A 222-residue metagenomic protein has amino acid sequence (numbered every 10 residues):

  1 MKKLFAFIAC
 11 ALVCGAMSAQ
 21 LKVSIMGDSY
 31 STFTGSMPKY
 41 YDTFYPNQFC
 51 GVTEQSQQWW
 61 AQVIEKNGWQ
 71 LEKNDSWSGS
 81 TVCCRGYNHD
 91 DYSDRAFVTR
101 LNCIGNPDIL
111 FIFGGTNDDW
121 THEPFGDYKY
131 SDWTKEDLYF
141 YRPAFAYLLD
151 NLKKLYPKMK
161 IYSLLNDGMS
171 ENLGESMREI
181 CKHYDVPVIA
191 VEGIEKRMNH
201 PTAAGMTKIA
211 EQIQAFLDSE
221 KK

Functional and structural regions predicted by a protein language model:
M1-Q20: Bacterial Sec-dependent N-terminal signal peptides
K22-S24, K39-G126: Conserved SGNH/GDSL esterase-like catalytic core that processes O-acyl groups on lipids and polysaccharides
M26-G27, L164: Short hydrophobic segments within beta-strands
Y30, S78-T81, G168, E195: Residue-level detector of flexible, active-site-proximal loop/helix-junction positions within diverse enzyme catalytic
Y30-S31, G205: Short active-site segment of divalent metal-dependent hydrolases/proteases that encodes the spacing between
F33-G35: Short N-terminal binding/cap micro-motifs at the start of the first secondary-structure element
S93-K222: Alpha-helical cap/lid subdomain in secreted, periplasmic, or secretory-pathway luminal O-acyl-processing enzymes
